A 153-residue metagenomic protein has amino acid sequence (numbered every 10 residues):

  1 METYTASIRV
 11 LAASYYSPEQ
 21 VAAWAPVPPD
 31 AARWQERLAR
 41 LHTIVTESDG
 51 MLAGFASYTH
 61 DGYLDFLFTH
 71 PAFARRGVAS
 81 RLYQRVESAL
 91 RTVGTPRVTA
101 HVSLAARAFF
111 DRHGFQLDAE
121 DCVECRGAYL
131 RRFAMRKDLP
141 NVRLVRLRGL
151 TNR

Functional and structural regions predicted by a protein language model:
E2-A74, Y83-R85, A89, L104-A105 (+2 more regions): Acetyl-CoA-dependent GNAT
R40, Y63, P96, Y129-R131: Exposed loop/turn and edge beta-strand positions of beta-sandwich/beta-sheet ligand-binding modules
G77: Conserved G/P- and acidic residue-centered "switch" motifs that form tight phosphate/ATP-binding loops in soluble
L90-S103: Conserved GNAT acetyl-CoA-binding A-motif
T99-H101, Q116-A134: Conserved catalytic-core motifs of GNAT/GCN5-like acyltransferases
F110-D111, F115: Conserved active-site tyrosine of GNAT-family acetyltransferases
